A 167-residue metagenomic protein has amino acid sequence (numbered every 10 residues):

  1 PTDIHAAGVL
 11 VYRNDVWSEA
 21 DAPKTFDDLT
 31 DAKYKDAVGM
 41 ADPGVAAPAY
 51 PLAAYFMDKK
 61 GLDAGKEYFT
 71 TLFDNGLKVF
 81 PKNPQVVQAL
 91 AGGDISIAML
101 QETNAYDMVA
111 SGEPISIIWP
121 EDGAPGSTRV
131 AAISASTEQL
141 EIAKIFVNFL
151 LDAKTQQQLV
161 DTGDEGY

Functional and structural regions predicted by a protein language model:
P1-D94: Extracytoplasmic ligand-binding site segments that recognize negatively charged/polar headgroups
V11-V16, A54-M57, S127-I142, Q158-L159: A bilobed periplasmic-binding-protein/Venus flytrap-type ligand-binding module shared by bacterial periplasmic
F26, V86-V87, A105, A143 (+1 more regions): Short, hydrophobic alpha-helical packing/hinge segments within bilobed ligand-binding/sensory domains
K33-A41, F149-Y167: Periplasmic-binding protein-like
Y34-A37, G93-S96, E113-I115, L140-A143: Loop/turn elements at helix/coil->beta-strand transitions in domains of secreted/extracellular proteins
A64, Y68, Q101, R129 (+2 more regions): Short amphipathic alpha-helical coupling segments at ligand-binding clamshell hinges and other catalytic/signaling
Y68-L72, V79-F80, S111-A135: Periplasmic-binding protein-like
S96-P114, G163: A ligand-binding cleft/hinge motif common to bilobed small-molecule-binding domains
